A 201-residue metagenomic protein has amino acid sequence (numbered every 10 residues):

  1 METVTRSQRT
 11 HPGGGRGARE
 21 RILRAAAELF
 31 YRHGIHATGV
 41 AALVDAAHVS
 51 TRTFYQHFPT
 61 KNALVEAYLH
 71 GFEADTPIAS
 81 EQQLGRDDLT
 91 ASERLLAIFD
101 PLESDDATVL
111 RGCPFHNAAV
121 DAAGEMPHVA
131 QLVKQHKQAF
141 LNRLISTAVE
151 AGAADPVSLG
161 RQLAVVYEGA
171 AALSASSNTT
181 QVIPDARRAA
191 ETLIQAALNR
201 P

Functional and structural regions predicted by a protein language model:
M1-G17, L198-P201: N-terminal intrinsically disordered/low-complexity leader segments
E2, R21, A25-A67: Helix-turn-helix
R32-H36, D87, V109, A151: Short coil/turn segments at alpha/beta junctions that flank glycine-rich nucleotide-binding fingerprints
A67, E81-R111, G160-L163: Hydrophobic alpha-helical connector segments
H70-T76: Short, basic, alpha-helical segments at the C-terminal edge of helix-turn-helix-like DNA-binding modules
P77, E93-L96, E125-E150, R161 (+2 more regions): Amphipathic alpha-helical packing segments from all-alpha helical-bundle domains
R94, A107-H128: Amphipathic alpha-helical segments used for helix-helix packing
D155-S176, D185, A189-L193: Hydrophobic alpha-helical segments that form the core of small-molecule binding pockets and/or dimer interfaces
